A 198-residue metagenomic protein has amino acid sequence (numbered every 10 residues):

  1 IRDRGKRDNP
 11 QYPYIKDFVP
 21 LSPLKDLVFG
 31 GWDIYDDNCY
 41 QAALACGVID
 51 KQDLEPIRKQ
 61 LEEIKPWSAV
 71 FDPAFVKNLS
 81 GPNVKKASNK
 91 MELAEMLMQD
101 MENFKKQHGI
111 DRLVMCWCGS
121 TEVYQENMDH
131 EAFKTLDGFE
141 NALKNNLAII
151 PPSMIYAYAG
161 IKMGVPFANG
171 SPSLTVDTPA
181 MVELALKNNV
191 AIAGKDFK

Functional and structural regions predicted by a protein language model:
I1-S171, T175-A191, D196: Metallocofactor- and cofactor-centric catalytic cores in central/energy metabolism, strongly enriched
